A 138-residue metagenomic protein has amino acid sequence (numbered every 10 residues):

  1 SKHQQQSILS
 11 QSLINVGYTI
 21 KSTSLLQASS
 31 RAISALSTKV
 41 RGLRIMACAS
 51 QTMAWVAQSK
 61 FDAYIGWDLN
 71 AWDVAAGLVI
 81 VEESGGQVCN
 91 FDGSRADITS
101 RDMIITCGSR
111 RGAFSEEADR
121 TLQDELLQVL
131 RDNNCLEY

Functional and structural regions predicted by a protein language model:
K2-Y138: An extended, acidic
